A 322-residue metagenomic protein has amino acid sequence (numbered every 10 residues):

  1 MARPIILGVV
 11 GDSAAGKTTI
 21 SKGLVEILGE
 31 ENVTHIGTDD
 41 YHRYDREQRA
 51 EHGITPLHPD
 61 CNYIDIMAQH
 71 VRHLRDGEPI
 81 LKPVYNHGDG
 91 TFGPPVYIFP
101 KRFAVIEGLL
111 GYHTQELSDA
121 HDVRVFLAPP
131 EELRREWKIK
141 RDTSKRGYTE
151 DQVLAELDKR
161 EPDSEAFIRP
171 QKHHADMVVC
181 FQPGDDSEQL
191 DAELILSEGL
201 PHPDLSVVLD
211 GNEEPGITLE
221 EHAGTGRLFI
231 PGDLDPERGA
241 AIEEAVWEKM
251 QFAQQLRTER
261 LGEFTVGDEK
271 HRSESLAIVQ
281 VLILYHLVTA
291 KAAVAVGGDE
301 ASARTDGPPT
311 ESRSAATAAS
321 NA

Functional and structural regions predicted by a protein language model:
S13: The conserved Walker
K17: Conserved lysine of the Walker
I20: Hydrophobic positions on the alpha1 helix immediately C-terminal to the Walker A/P-loop
E26-T34: Post-Walker A helix-loop "phosphate-sensing" segment adjacent to the P-loop in P-loop NTPases
T34, R43-D89: Conserved nucleotide-sensing/catalytic segment adjacent to the nucleotide-binding pocket in NTP-handling enzymes
P95-T143: ATP-dependent NMP and nucleoside kinases share a basic, alpha-helical "lid"
F103, R141-A322: C-terminal accessory "lid"/substrate-recognition subdomains
